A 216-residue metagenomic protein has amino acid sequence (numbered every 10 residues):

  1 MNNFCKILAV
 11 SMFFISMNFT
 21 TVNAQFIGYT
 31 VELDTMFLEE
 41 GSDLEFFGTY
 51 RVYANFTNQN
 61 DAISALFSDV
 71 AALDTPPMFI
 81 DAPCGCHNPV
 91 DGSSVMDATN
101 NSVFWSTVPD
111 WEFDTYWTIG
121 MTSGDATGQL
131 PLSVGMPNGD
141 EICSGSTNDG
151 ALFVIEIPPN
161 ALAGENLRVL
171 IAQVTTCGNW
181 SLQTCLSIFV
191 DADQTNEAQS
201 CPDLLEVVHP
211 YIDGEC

Functional and structural regions predicted by a protein language model:
M1-G28: Bacterial Sec-dependent N-terminal signal peptides
Q25-C216: Non-catalytic macromolecular-recognition regions in eukaryotic signaling proteins
